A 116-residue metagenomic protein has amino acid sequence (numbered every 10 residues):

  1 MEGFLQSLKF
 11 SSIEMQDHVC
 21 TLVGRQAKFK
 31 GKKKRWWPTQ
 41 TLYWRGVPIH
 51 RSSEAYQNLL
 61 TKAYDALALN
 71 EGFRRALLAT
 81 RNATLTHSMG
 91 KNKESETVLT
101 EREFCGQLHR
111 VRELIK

Functional and structural regions predicted by a protein language model:
M1-K116: Charged, low-complexity intrinsically disordered segments
